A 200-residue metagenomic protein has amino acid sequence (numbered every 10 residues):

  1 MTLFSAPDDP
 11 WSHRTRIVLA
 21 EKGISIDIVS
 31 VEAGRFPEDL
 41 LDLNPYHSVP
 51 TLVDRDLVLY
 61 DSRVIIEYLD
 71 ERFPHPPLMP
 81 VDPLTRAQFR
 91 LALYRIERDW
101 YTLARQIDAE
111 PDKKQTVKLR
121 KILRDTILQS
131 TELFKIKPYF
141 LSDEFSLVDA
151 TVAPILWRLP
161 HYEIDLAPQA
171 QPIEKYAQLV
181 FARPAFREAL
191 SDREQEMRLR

Functional and structural regions predicted by a protein language model:
M1-T131, P138: GST-like domain detector, emphasizing the conserved glutathione-binding G-site in the N-terminal thioredoxin-like
A33-G34, I173, E194: Conserved beta-strand edge residues that scaffold enzyme active sites
L52, D149, R183: Conserved G/P- and acidic residue-centered "switch" motifs that form tight phosphate/ATP-binding loops in soluble
D70-P74, E97, K135, P160 (+3 more regions): Hydrophobic/aromatic-lined pockets within catalytic cores
E132-D143, A185-A189: Surface-exposed helix-capping loop/turn segments at secondary-structure junctions
F140-Q169, E174-V180, L190: GST superfamily/GST-like fold recognition
Y176-R200: Long hydrophobic alpha-helical segments typical of transmembrane helices together with their membrane-interfacial
